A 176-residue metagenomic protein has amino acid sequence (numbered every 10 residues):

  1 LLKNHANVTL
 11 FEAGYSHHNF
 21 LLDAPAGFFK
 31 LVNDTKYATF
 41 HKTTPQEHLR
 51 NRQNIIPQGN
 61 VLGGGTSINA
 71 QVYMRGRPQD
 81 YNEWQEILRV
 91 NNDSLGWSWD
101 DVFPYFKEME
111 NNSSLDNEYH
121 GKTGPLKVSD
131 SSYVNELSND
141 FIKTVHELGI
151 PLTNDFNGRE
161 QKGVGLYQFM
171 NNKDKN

Functional and structural regions predicted by a protein language model:
L1-E108: N-terminal glycine-rich phosphate/pyrophosphate-binding loop and immediately adjacent elements
L88-N176: Conserved redox-cofactor binding core of oxidoreductases
